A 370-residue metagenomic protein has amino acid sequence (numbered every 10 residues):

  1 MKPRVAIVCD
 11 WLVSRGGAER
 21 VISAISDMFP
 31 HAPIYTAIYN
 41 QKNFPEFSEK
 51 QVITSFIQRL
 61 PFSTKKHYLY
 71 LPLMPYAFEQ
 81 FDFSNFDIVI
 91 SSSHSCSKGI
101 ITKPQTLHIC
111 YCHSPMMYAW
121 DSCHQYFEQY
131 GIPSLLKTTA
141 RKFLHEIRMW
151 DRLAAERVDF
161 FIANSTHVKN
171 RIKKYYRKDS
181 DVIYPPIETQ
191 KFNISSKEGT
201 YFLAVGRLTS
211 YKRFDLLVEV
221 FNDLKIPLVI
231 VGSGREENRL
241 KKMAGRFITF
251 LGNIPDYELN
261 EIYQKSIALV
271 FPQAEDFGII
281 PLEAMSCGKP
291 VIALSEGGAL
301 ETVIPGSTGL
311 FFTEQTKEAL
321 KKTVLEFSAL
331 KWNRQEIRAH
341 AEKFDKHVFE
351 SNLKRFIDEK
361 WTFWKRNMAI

Functional and structural regions predicted by a protein language model:
E128-F161, K169: Membrane-proximal helix-turn-helix segments that form the acceptor-binding/catalytic region of lipid-linked
I187, N193-K212, L216-D223, V229: Conserved donor-binding/catalytic core segment of Leloir-type glycosyltransferases
N238-E258: Nucleotide-activated donor-binding/catalytic signature segment of Leloir-type glycosyltransferases, i.e., the conserved
E261-S266, L353: Short alpha-helical donor nucleotide-sugar binding micro-motif in glycosyltransferases
Q264-D276, K289: Acidic donor-binding loop of glycosyltransferase active sites
V270, P290-L294, V303: Short hydrophobic beta-strand element within catalytic cores of glycosyltransferases and related nucleotide-activated
P305-G306, L310-T316, V324-K331: Conserved acidic donor-binding segment of nucleotide-sugar-dependent glycosyltransferases
Q315-E318, A329-N367: A charged, aromatic-enriched C-terminal amphipathic alpha-helix characteristic of glycosyltransferases across folds
